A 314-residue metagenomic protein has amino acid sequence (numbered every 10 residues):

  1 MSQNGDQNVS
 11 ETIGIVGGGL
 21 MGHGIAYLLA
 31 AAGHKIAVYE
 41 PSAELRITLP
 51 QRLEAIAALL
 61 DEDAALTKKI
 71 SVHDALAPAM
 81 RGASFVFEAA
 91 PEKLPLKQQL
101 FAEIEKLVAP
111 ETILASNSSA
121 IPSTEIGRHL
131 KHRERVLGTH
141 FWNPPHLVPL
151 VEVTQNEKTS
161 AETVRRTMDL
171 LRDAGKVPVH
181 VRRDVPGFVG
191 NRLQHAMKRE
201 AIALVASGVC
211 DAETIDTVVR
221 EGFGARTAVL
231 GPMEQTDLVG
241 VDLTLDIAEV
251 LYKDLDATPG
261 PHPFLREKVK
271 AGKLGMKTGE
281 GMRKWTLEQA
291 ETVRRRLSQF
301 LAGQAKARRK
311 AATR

Functional and structural regions predicted by a protein language model:
S2-G5, A32-H34, D173, S207 (+1 more regions): NAD(P)-dependent Rossmann-like dehydrogenase/reductase catalytic/cofactor-binding core
S2-L59: NAD(P)+-binding Rossmann beta1-loop-alpha1 motif at the extreme N-terminus of oxidoreductases
H34, V153-D184, H195-A225: Internal alpha-helical scaffold of NAD(P)-dependent oxidoreductase catalytic cores
A37, H73, F87, L137-T139 (+1 more regions): Hydrophobic/aromatic beta-strand patches that form the interior of the parallel beta-sheet core in alpha/beta enzyme
P41-E44, T48, A58-I113, I121: Rossmann-like NAD(P)-binding element
E54-A57, G190, Q194-E200: Structural/interface elements that position substrates and couple domains in central-metabolism enzymes
I113-N191: Rossmann-fold dinucleotide-binding core
